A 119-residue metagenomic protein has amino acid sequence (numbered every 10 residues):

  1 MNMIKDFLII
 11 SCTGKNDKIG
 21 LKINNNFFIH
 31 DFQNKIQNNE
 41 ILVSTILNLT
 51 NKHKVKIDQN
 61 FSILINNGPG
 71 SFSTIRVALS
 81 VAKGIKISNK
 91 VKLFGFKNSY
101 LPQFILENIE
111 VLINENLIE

Functional and structural regions predicted by a protein language model:
M1-E40, S44, K52-V55, L93-E119: Oxyanion-binding and handling regions
D6, Q59-S62: Structural motif
S62-N67, F72-L93: DPxDG-like acidic metal-binding loop motif
